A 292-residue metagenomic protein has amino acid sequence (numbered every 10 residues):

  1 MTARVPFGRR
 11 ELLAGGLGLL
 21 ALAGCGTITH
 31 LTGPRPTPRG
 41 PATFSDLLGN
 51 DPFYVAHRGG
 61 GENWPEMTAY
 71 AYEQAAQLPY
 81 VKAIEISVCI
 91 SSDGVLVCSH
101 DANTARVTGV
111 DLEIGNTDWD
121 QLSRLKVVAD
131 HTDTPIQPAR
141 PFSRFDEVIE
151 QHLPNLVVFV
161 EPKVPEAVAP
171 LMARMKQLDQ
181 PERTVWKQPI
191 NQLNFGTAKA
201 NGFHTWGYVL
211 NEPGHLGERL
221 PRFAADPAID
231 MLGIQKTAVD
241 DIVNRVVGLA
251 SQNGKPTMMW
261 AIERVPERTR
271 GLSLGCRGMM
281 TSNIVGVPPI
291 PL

Functional and structural regions predicted by a protein language model:
M1-F7, G18-L22: N-terminal secretory signal peptides
L12-L292: Phosphate-group recognition and catalysis centered on beta-loop-alpha active-site segments
